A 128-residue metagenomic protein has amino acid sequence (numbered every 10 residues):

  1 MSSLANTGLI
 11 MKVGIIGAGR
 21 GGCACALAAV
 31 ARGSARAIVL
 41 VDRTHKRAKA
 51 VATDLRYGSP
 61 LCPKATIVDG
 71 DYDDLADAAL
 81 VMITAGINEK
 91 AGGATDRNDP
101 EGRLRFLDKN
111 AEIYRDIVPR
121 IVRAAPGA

Functional and structural regions predicted by a protein language model:
I10-V13: Extreme N-terminal starter segment of soluble prokaryotic enzymes
A18-G19: Glycine-rich Rossmann-fold phosphate-binding loop(s) that bind the pyrophosphate of adenine dinucleotide cofactors
G22-C23: N-terminal Rossmann-fold NAD(P) dinucleotide-binding loop
A29: Aromatic pocket-lining residues of Rossmann-like dinucleotide-binding sites
R43-A78, I87-E89, G93-N98: Conserved N-terminal Rossmann-fold NAD(P) cofactor-binding segment
V81-I83: Redox-cofactor binding/interface segments in oxidoreductases and associated redox assembly factors
A91-A128: Rossmann-fold NAD(P)-binding glycine/threonine-rich loop
